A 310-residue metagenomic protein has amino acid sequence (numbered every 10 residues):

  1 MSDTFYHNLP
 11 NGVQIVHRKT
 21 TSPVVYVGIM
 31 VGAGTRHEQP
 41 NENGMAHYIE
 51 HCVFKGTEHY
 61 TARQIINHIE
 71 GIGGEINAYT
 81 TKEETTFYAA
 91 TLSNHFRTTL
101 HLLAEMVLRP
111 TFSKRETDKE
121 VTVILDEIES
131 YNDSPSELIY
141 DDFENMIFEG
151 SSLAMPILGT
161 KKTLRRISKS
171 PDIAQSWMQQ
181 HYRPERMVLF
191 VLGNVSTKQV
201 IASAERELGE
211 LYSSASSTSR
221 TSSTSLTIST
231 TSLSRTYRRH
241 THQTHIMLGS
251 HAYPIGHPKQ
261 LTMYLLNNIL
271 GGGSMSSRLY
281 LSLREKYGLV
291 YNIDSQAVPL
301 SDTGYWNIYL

Functional and structural regions predicted by a protein language model:
M1-V25: N- or domain-start disorder-to-order transition segments that initiate the globular core
N8, A62-S217, L226, T236 (+3 more regions): Charge-rich, well-structured scaffold segments of protease-associated domains
Q14, Y26-M30, T86, V188 (+2 more regions): Residues embedded in well-ordered beta-strands
K19-T21, G28-M30, S217-S277: His/Glu-based metal-binding/catalytic segments typifying zinc-dependent metallopeptidases
V31-N43: Short pre-active-site segment immediately N-terminal to the catalytic Zn-binding motif
G44-T57: Active-site SXXK
Y280-L281: Phosphate-proximal small/polar/acidic motifs at interfaces that engage nucleotide phosphates, polyphosphates
